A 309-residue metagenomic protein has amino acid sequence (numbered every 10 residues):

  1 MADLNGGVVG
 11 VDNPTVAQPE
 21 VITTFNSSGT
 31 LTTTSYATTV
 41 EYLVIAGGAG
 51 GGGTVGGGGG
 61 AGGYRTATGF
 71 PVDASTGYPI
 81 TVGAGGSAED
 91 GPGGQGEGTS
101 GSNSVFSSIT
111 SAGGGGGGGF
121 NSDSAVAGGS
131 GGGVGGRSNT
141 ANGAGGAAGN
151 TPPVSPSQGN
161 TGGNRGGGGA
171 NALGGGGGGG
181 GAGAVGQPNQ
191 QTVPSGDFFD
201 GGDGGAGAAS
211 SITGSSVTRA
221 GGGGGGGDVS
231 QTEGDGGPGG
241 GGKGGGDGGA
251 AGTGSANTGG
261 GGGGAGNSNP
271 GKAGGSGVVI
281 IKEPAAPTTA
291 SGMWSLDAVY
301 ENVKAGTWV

Functional and structural regions predicted by a protein language model:
A2-T32, Y36-L296: Low-complexity, glycine/proline-biased repetitive segments and flexible coils/loops
T289-G292, L296-V309: Intrinsically disordered, compositionally biased repeat/linker segments
